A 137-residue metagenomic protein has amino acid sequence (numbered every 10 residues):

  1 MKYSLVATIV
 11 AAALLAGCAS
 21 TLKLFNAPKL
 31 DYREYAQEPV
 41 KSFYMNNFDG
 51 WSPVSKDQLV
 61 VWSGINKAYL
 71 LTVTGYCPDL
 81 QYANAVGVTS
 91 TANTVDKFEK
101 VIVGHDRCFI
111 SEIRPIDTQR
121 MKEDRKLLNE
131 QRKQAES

Functional and structural regions predicted by a protein language model:
M1-A7: Bacterial N-terminal signal peptides that target proteins for export
A7, F48-G50, I102: Residues embedded in well-ordered secondary-structure elements
A7-T8, A13: Small-residue packing motifs within transmembrane alpha-helices
A11, K41-Y44, D106: Extracytoplasmic/secreted proteins and extracellular or luminal domains
A16-G17: C-terminal motif of bacterial Sec signal peptides marking the signal peptidase cleavage site
S20-T72, D79: N-terminal secretory signal peptides
G75-S137: Helix-rich interaction surfaces within compact, conserved domain-sized segments that mediate assembly or partner
